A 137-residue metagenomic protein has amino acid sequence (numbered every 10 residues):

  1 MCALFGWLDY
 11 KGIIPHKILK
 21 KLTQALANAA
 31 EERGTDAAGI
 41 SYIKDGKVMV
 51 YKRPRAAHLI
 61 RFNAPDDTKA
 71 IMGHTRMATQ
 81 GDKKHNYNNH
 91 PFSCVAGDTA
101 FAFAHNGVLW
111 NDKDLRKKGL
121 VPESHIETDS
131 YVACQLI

Functional and structural regions predicted by a protein language model:
M1-I137: Conserved short alpha-helical segments that host acidic/polar catalytic motifs at enzyme active sites
